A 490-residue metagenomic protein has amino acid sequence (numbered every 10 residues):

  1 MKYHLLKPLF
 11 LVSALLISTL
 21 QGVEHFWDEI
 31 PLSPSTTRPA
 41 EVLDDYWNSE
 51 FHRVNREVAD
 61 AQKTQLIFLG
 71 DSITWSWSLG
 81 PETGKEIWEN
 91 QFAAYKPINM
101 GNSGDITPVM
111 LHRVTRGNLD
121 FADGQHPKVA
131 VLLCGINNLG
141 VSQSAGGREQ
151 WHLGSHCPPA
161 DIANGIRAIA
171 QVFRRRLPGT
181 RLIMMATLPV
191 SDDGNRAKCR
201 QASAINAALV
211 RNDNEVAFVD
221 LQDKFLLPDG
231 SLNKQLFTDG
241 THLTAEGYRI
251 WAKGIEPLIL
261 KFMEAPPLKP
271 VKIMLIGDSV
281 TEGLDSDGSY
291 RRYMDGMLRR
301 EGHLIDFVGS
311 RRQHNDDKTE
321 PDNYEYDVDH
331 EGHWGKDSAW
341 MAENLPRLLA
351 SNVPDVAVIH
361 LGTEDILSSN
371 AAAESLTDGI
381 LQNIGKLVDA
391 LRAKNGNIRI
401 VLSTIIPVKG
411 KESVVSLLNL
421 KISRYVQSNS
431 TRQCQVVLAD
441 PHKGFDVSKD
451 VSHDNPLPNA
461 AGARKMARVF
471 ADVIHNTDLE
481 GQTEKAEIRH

Functional and structural regions predicted by a protein language model:
M1-L9: Bacterial N-terminal signal peptides that target proteins for export
P8-S18: Bacterial N-terminal signal peptides
W27-A168, N195-R200, V280-Q382, K411-S416 (+1 more regions): Conserved SGNH/GDSL esterase-like catalytic core that processes O-acyl groups on lipids and polysaccharides
K63-Q65, A94-K96, Q125-A130, L177-R181 (+6 more regions): Loop/turn elements at helix/coil->beta-strand transitions in domains of secreted/extracellular proteins
Q91-N99, G117-V129, V141-Q143, H152-I183 (+5 more regions): Preference for well-ordered, secondary-structure-rich cores of eukaryotic proteins
T115, G135, Q171-P178, R211 (+15 more regions): Sec-exported extracytoplasmic/periplasmic mature domains
L133-L139, A145-R148, A170-A204, F225-P228 (+3 more regions): Active-site segments of SGNH/GDSL-like serine hydrolases that catalyze O-acetyl group transfer/hydrolysis on lipids
P189-P267, N323-V328, H333, I406-H490: Catalytic His-Asp segment of secreted/periplasmic serine-dependent ester chemistry enzymes
